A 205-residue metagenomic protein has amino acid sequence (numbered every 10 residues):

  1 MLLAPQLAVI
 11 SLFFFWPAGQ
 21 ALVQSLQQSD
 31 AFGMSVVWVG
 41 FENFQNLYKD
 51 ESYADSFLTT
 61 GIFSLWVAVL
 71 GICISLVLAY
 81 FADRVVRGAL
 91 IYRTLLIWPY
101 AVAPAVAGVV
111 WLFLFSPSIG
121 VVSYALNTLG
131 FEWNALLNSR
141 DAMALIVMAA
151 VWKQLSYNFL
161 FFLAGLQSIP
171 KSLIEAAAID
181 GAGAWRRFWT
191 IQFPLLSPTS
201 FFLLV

Functional and structural regions predicted by a protein language model:
M1-V205: A structural signal for multi-pass alpha-helical bundles of membrane permease subunits that mediate small-molecule
